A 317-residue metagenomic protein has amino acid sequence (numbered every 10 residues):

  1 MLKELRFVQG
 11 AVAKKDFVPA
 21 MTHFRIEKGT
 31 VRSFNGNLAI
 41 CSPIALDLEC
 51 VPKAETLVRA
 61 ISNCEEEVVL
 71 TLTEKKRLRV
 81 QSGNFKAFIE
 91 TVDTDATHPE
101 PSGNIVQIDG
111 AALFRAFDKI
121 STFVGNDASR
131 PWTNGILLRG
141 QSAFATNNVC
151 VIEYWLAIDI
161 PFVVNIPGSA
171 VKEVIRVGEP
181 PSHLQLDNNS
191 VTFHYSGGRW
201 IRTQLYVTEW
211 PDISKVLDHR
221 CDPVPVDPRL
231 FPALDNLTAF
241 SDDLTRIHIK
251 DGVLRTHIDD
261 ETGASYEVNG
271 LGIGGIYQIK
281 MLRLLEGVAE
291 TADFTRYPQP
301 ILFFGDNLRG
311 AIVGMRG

Functional and structural regions predicted by a protein language model:
M1-G317: Structural preference for solvent-exposed beta-strand-turn elements and adjacent flexible terminal/loop segments within
